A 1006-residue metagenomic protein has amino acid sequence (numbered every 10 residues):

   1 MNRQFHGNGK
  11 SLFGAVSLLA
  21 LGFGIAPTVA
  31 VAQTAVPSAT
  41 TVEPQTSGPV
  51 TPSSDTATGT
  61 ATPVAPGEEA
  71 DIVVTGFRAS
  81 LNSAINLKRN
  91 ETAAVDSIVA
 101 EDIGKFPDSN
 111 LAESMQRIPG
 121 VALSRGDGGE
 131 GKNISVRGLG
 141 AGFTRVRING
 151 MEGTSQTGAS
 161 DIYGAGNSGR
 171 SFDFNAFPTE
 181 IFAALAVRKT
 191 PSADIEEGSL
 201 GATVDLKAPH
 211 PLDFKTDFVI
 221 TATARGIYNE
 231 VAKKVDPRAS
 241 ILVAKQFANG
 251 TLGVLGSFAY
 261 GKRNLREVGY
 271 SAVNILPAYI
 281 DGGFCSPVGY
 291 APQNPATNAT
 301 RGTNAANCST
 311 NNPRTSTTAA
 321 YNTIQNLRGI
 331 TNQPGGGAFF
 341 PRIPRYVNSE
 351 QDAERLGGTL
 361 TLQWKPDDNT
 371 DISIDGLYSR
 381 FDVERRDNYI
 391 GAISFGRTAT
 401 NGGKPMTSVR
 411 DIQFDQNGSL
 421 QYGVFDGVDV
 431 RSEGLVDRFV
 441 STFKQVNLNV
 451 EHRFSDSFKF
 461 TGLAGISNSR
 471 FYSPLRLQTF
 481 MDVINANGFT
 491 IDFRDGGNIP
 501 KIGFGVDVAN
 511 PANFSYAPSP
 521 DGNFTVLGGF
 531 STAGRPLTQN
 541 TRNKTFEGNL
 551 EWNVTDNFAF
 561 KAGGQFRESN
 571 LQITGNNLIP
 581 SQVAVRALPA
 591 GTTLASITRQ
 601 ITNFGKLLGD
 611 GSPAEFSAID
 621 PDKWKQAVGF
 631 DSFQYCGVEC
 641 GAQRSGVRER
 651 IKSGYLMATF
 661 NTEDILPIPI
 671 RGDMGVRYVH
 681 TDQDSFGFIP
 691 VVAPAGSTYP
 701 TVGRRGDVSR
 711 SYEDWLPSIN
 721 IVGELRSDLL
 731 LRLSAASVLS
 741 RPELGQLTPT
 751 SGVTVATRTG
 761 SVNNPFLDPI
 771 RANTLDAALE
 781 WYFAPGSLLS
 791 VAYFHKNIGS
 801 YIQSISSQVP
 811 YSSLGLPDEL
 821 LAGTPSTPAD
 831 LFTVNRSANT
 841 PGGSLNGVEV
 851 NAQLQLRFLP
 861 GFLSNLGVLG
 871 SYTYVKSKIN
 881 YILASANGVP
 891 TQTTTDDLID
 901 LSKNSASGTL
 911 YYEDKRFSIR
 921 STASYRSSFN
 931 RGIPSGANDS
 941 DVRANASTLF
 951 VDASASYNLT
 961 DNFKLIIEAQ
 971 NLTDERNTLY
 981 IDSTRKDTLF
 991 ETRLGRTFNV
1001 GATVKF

Functional and structural regions predicted by a protein language model:
N2, H6, Q582, T827 (+4 more regions): C-terminal beta-signal and terminal closure region of outer-membrane beta-barrel proteins
D55, V73-S109, N133, M151-Q156 (+1 more regions): N-terminal periplasmic "start-of-domain" segments of outer-membrane beta-barrel proteins
A112-S160, K189: Extracytoplasmic beta-strand/coil segments of soluble accessory domains associated with Gram-negative outer-membrane
G164-F172, E180-V187, D194-A296, T300-R301 (+4 more regions): Outer-membrane beta-barrel translocator/receptor signature
F177, A202-A208, A224-I227, V235-Q246 (+15 more regions): Outer-membrane beta-barrel transmembrane strands
G282-P341, K404-V428, F489-G529, V585-Q643 (+1 more regions): Flexible glycine-rich, low-complexity coil/linker segments exposed to the extracellular/periplasmic environment
H795-N797, S807, L814-I933, T973: Gram-negative outer-membrane beta-barrel transporters
N797-S800, S924-S935, S956-F1006: C-terminal beta-signal and adjacent terminal beta-strands/loops of Gram-negative outer-membrane beta-barrel proteins
